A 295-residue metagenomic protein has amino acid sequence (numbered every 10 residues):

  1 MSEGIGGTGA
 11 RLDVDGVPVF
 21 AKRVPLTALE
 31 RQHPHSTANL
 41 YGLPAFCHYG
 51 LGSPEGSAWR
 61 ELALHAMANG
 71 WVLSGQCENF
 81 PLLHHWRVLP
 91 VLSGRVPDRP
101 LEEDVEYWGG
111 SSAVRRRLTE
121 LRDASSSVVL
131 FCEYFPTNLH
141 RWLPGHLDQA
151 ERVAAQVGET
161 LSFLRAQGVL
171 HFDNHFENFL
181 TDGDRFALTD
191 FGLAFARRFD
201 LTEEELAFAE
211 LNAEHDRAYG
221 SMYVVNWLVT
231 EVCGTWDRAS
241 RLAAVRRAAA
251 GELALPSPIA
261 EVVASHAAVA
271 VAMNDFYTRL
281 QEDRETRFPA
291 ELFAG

Functional and structural regions predicted by a protein language model:
M1-V129: Conserved ATP-binding subdomain of kinase catalytic cores across diverse folds
G7-G9, H65-V88, A124-V169, H266-G295: Extended amphipathic secondary-structure runs
L26, L89, T137, D182 (+1 more regions): Activation segment
G56-M67, A155, E159, H215-A218 (+1 more regions): A structural signal for well-ordered alpha-helical segments within the folded catalytic domains of diverse enzymes
L89-V169, R197-D200, E210, E214 (+3 more regions): ATP-dependent phospho-/nucleotidyl transfer catalytic cores
A166-F176, T181: Catalytic-loop of the protein kinase fold
A187-A294: C-lobe/activation-segment region of protein kinase-like
